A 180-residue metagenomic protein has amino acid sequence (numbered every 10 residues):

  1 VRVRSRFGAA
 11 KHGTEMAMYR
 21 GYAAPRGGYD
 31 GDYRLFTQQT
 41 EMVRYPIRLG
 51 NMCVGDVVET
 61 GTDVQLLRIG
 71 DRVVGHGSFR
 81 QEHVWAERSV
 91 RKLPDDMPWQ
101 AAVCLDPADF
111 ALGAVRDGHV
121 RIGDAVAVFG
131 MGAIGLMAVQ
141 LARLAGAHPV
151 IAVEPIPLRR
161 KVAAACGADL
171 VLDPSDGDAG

Functional and structural regions predicted by a protein language model:
V1-A9, M18-H76: Glycine-rich beta-strand-centered segment in the early N-terminal region that forms part of a ligand/cofactor-binding
Q38-Q39, S89-W99: Glycine/charged-rich beta-loop-alpha catalytic/anionic-binding loops adjacent to active sites
L49, W85, D106: Conserved SAM-binding loop and adjacent beta-strand
R68-I69, A86, R121: Residue-level recognition of short, solvent-exposed, well-ordered loop/turn junctions that link secondary-structure
H76-E87: A structural motif shared across PLP-dependent enzymes of the aminotransferase-like
P98-D176: Mid-domain Rossmann-like dinucleotide-binding core that forms the NAD(H)/NADP(H) cofactor-binding site
A179-G180: Conserved amphipathic alpha-helix within the SDR
